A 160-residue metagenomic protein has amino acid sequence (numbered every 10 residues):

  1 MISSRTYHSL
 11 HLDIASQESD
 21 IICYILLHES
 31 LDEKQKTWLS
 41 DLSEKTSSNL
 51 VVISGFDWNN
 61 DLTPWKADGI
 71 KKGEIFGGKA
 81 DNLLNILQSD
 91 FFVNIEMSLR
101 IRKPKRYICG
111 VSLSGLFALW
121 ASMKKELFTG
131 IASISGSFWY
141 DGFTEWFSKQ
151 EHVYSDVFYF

Functional and structural regions predicted by a protein language model:
M1-Q17: N-terminal cap/lid segment of alpha/beta-hydrolase-fold proteins
H11, D20-S98: Serine-hydrolase catalytic machinery in alpha/beta-hydrolase-like enzymes
G55, A132-Y140: Active-site nucleophile loop of the alpha/beta-hydrolase fold
R102-P104, L127: Short loop/turn motifs at secondary-structure junctions
K105-G110, I134: Short beta-strand immediately N-terminal to the catalytic nucleophile in serine-hydrolase-like folds
C109-S114, A118: Gly/Ala-rich beta-loop-alpha elbow adjacent to hydrolase catalytic centers
W120-G130: Conserved hydrolase catalytic core segment
S137-F160: The feature captures the conserved acid-bearing segment of alpha/beta-hydrolase catalytic domains
